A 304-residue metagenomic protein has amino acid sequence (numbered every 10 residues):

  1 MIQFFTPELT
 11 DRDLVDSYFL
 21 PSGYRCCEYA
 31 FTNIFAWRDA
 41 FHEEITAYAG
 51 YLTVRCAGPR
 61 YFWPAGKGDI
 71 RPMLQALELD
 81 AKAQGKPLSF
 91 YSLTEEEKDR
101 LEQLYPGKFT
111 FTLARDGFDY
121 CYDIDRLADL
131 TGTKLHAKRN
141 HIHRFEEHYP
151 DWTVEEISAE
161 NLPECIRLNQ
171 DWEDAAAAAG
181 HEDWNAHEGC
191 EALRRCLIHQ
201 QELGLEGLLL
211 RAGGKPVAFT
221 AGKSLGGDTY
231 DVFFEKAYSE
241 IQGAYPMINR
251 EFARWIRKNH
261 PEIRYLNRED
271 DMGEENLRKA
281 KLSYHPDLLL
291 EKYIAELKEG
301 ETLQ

Functional and structural regions predicted by a protein language model:
M1-P21, S239, E299-Q304: Short, extreme N-terminal leader segments that mark the start of a protein/domain
V15, F145, K281: A residue-level signal for conserved active-site and pocket-lining positions in enzyme catalytic cores
G23, C27-E97, R211-I241: Conserved donor-binding loop and adjoining core beta-sheet/short helix segment in diverse acyl/aminoacyl transferases
S89-F90, E155, R264-R268: Short catalytic-loop micro-motif centered on adjacent basic/acidic residues
E97-F111, N140, M272-L289: Conserved active-site alpha-helix within GNAT-family acetyltransferase domains
P106-W184: Acyltransferase donor/substrate-recognition loop-hinge adjacent to the catalytic core
E160, E164-K215: Short, conserved active-site entrance elements at the starts or edges of catalytic domains
L205-K298: Aromatic (often tryptophan-rich) hydrophobic motifs at membrane interfaces
